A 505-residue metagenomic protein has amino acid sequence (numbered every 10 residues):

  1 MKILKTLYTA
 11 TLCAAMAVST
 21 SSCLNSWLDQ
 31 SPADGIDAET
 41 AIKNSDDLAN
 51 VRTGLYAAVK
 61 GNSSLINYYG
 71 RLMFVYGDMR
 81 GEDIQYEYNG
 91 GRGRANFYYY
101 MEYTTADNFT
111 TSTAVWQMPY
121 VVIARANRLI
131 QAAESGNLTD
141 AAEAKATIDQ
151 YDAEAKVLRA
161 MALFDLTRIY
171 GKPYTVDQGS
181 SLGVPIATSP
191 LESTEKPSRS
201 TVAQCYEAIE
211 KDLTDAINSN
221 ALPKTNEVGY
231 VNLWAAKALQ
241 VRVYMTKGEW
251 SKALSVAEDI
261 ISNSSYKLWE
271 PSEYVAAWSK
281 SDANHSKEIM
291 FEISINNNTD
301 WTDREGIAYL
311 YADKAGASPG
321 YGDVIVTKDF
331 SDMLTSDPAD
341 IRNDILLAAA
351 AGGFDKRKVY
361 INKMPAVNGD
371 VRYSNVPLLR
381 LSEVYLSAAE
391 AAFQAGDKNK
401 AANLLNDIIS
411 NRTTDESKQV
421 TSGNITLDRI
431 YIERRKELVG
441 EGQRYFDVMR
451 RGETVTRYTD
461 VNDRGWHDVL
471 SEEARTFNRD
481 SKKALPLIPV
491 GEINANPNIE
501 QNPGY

Functional and structural regions predicted by a protein language model:
M1-S22: Sec-dependent bacterial lipoprotein signal peptides
C23-D78, Y311, A315, Y321 (+4 more regions): Membrane-proximal, proline-rich intrinsically disordered regions
A38-E39, I66-E87, L166, G171-S180 (+3 more regions): Short, surface-exposed recognition loops and adjoining beta-strand edges that mediate ligand/DNA contacts, enriched
S45, R52, K60-G61, Q204 (+6 more regions): Extended ligand-binding clefts on enzyme/binding-domain cores
R92-Y170, N218-L222, V371-V376, A395 (+1 more regions): Conserved, well-structured interaction surfaces
